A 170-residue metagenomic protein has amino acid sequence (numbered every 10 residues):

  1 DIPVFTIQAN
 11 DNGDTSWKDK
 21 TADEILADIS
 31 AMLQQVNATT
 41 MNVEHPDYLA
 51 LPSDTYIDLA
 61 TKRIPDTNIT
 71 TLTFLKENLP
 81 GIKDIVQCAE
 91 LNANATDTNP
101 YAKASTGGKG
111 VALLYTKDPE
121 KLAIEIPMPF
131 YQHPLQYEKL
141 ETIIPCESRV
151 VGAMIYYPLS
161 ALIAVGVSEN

Functional and structural regions predicted by a protein language model:
D1-A31: Alpha-helical scaffold segments that mediate packing/assembly in large oligomeric complexes
D1-A9, N37-A50, Y137-V150: Long, contiguous amphipathic alpha-helices that act as assembly "spine/axial" helices in icosahedral shell and virion
G13-K20, L33, E44-P46, I57 (+2 more regions): Long, histidine/aromatic-enriched segments associated with O2/redox biology
K18-D23, Y56, L114-P119: N-terminal start-of-chain detector that recognizes signal peptides and the immediate post-cleavage beginning
L26-T39, A60, T71-L72: Short secondary-structure capping micro-motifs at structural edges
L51-T55: Structural motif
A60-N170: Sequence/fold signature of self-assembling virion shell proteins
